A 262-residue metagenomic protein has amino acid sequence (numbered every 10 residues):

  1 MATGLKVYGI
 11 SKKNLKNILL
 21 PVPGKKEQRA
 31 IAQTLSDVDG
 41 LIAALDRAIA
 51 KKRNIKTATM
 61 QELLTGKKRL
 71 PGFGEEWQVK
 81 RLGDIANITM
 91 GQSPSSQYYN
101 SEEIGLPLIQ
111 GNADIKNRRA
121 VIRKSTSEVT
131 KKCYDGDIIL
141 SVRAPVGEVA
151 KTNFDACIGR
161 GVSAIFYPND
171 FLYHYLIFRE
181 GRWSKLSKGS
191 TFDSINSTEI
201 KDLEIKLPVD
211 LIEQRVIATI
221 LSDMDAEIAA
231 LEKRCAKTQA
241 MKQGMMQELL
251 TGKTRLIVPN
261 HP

Functional and structural regions predicted by a protein language model:
M1-V22, L82-I85, E148, N153-L211: Basic, amphipathic alpha-helical recognition segments used for DNA target recognition
G4, A43, T126-S127: Short, solvent-exposed loop/turn positions at domain surfaces that link secondary-structure elements or cap domain
N17, K25, L70-Q92, K206: Non-catalytic DNA-recognition/assembly elements of restriction-modification systems
I31-I42, L70, I217-I228: Hydrophobic structural patches
D37-V79, K233-P262: Short amphipathic coiled-coil heptad-repeat segments
G83-Y98, G105-D135, N153-F154: Sequence-specific dsDNA recognition surfaces
